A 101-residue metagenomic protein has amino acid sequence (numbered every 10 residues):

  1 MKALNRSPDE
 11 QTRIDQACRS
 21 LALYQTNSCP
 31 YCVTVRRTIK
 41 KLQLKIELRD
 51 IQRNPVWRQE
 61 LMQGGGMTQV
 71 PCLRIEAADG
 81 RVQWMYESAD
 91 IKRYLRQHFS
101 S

Functional and structural regions predicted by a protein language model:
M1-N27, V33-S101: GST-like domain detector, emphasizing the conserved glutathione-binding G-site in the N-terminal thioredoxin-like
